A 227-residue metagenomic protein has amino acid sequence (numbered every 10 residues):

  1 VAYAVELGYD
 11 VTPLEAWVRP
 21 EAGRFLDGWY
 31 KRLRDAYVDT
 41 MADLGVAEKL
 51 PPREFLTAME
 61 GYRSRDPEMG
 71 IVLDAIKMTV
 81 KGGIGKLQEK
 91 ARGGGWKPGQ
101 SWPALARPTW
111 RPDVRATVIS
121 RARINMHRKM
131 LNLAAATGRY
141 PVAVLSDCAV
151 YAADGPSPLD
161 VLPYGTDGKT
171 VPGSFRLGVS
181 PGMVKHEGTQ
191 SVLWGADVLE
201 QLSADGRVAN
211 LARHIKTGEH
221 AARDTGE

Functional and structural regions predicted by a protein language model:
V1-E227: Conserved acidic
